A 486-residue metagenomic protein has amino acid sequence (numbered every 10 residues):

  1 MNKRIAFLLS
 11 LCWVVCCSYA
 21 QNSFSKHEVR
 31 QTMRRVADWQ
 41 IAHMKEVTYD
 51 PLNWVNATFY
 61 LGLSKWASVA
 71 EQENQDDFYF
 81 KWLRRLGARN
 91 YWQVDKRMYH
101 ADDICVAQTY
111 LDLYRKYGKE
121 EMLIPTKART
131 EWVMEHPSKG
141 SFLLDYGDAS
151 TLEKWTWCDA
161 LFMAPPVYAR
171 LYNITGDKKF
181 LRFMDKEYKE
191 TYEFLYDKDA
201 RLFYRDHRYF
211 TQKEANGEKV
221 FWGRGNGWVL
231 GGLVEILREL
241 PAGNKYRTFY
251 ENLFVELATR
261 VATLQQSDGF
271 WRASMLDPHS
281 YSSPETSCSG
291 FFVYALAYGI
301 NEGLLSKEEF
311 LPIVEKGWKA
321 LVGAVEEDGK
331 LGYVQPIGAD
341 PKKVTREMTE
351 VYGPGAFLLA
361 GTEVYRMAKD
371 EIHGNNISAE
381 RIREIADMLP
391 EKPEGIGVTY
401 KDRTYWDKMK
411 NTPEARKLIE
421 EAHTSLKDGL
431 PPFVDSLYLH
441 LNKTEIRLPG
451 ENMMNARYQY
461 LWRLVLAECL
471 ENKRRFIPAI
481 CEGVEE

Functional and structural regions predicted by a protein language model:
M1-S25, K369-E371: Bacterial Sec-dependent N-terminal signal peptides
Q21-R85, E120-L143, K178, G329 (+1 more regions): Low-complexity, Ser/Thr/Pro/Gly-enriched N-terminal "stalk/linker" regions
F24-A57, W66-Q72, D77-F78, Q93-A107 (+7 more regions): CBM-like carbohydrate-recognition segments
S25-V29, A37-A57, Q72, A88-C105 (+11 more regions): Solvent-exposed loop and edge beta-strand segments that line ligand/cofactor-binding and catalytic clefts
V29-T48, F78-R97, I124-L144, K178-Y204 (+4 more regions): Long, well-ordered core segments of solenoidal/helical folds
V55-V69, I104-R115, N455-L470, E482-E485: Non-membrane alpha-helical segments in proteins
Y60, A67, Y114, Y172 (+6 more regions): Alpha-solenoid repeat junctions
C158-D159, P166-M275, S282-V293, L305-V334 (+2 more regions): Extended ligand-binding clefts on enzyme/binding-domain cores
